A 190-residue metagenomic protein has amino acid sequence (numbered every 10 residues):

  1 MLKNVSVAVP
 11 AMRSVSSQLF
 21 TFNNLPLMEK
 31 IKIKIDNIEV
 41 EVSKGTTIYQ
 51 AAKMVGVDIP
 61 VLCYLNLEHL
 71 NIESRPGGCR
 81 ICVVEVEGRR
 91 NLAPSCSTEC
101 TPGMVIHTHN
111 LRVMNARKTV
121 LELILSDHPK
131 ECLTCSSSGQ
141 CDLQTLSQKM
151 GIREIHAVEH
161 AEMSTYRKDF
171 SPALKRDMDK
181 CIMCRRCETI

Functional and structural regions predicted by a protein language model:
M1-L27: N-terminal mitochondrial targeting presequence
M28-I38: Eukaryote-biased recognition of intrinsically disordered, low-complexity regulatory segments
I38-E39, L133: A generic secondary-structure micro-motif detector that highlights 1-2 residue hydrophobic/ambivalent hotspots embedded
E39-P102, R112-N115: N-terminal cofactor/phosphate-binding cores enriched in small/glycine residues, especially glycine-rich loops such as
R80-I190: Fe-S ferredoxin-like electron-transfer domains and their immediately adjacent linker/connector regions across
